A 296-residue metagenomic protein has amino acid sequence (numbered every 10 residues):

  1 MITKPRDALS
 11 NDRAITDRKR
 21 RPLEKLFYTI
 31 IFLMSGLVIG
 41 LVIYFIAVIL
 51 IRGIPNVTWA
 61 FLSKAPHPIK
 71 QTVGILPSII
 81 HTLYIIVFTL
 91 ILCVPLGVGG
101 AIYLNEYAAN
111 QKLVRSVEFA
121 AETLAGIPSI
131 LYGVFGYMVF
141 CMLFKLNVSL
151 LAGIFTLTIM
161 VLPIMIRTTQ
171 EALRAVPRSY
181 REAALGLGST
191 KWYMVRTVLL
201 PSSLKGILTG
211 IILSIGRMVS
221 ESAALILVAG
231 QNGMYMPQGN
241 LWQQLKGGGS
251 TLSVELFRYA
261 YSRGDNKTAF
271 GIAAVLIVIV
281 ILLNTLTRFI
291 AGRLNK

Functional and structural regions predicted by a protein language model:
M1-S35, T287-K296: Transmembrane alpha-helical segments of polytopic membrane transport and secretion proteins
S10-I30, A47-I91, R258-K267: Periplasmic/extracellular loop-to-transmembrane helix junction in inner-membrane transport proteins
I69, V73, I226-I277: Interhelical loop and adjacent transmembrane-helix boundary motif in polytopic membrane transport permeases
T89-A121, V134, M142, T287-R293: Transmembrane-helix boundary motif in ABC transporter permease subunits
L104, Q170, R174, R178 (+2 more regions): C-terminal transmembrane helix and the adjacent membrane-cytosol boundary/short C-terminal tail of inner/organellar
E122-T158: Generic hydrophobic transmembrane alpha-helix motif, especially the helices
P128, L187-G188, P201: Glycine/proline-centered hinge or cleavage motifs at structural transition points of membrane proteins
K191-A229: Transmembrane alpha-helices
